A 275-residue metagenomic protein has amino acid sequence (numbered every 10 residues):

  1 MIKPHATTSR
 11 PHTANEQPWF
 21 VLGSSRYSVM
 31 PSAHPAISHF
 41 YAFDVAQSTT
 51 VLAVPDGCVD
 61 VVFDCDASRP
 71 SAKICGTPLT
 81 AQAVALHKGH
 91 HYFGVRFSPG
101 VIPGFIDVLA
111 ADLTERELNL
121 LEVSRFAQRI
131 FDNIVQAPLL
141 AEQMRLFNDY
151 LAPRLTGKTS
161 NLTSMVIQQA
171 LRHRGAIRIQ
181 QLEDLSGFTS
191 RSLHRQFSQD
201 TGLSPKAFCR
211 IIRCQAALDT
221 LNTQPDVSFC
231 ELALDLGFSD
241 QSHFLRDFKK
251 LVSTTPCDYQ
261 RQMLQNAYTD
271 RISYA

Functional and structural regions predicted by a protein language model:
M1-R174, R178-Q180, S186-S190, S204 (+4 more regions): Alpha-helical bundle regulatory/interaction domains
I37, F244, F248: Conserved active-site tyrosine of GNAT-family acetyltransferases
Q199-L203, F248-C257: A secondary-structure capping/hinge motif
A207: Short, basic-rich loop-to-helix N-cap that marks the start of a DNA-contacting helix
R210: Glycine-rich, charge-dense phosphate/pyrophosphate-binding loop(s) and the adjacent flexible "lid"/catalytic subdomain
